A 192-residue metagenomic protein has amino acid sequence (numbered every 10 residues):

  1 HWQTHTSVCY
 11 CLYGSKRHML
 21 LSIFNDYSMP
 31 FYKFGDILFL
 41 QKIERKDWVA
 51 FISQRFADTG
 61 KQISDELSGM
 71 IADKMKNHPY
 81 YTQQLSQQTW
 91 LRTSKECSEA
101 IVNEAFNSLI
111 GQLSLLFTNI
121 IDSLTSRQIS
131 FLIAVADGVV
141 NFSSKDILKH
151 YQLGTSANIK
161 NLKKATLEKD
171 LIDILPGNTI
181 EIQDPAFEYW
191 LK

Functional and structural regions predicted by a protein language model:
H1-S28, F34, L38: Sensor-1/coupling segment of RecA-like P-loop NTPase cores
S15-M19, I43-R45, T89, F187: Conserved nucleotide-binding/hydrolysis micro-motifs of P-loop NTPases
K16, W48, Y81, R127 (+1 more regions): Helical mechanochemical/support elements of P-loop NTPase systems and associated helical scaffolds
I23-F24, I52, S86, P176 (+1 more regions): Short, flexible helix/strand-to-coil boundary loops that buttress conserved ligand/catalytic motifs in alpha/beta
D36-D47: Conserved AAA+ ATPase "SRH/arginine-finger" region at the nucleotide-binding site
V49, S53-L116: Amphipathic alpha-helical "lid/sensor" segments that cap RecA-like P-loop NTPase cores
L115-K192: C-terminal leucine-rich, beta-strand-based interaction scaffolds used for sensing/assembly
